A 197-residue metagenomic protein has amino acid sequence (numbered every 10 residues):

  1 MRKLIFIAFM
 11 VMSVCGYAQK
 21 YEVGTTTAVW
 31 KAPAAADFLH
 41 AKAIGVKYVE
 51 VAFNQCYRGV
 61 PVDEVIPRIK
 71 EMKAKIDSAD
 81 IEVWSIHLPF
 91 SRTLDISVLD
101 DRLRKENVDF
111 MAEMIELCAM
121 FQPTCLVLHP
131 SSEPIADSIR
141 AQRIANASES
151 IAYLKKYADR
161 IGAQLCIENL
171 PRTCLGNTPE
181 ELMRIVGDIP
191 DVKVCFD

Functional and structural regions predicted by a protein language model:
M1-K20: Bacterial Sec-dependent N-terminal signal peptides
V14-M120, A152, K193: N-terminal pre-domain/capping segments
E22, A152-D197: Acidic/histidine-rich catalytic cores of soluble enzymes
A35, V62, R140, G176-E180: Conserved strand-to-helix beginnings and helix N-cap segments that scaffold or border functional pockets
Y57-R58, L94, E133-I135, P171-L175: Short, small-residue-enriched loops and turns at beta-alpha junctions that line or gate enzyme active sites
C118-S138, I161-N169: Active-site groove signature of glycoside hydrolases
A136-I151, K156-Y157: Active-site cleft segment of glycoside hydrolase catalytic domains centered on the general acid/base Glu
